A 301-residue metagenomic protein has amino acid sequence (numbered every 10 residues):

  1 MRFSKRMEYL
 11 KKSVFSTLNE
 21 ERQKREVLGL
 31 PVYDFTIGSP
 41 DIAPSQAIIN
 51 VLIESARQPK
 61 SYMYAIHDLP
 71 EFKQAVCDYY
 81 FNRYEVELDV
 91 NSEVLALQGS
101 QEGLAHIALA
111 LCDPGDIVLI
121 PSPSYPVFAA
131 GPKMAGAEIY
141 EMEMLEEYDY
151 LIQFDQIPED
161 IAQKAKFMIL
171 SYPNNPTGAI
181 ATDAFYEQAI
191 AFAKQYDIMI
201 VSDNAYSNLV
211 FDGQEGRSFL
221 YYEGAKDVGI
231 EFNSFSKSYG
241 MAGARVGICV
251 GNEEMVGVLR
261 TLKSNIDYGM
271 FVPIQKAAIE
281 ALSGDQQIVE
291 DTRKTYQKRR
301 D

Functional and structural regions predicted by a protein language model:
R2-G99, H106, A281-G284: N-terminal small-domain helix-loop-helix segment of the aminotransferase-like
R25-L28, A135, Q195-Y196: Helix C-cap/helix->beta junction micro-motif
V90, L109-L170, A191: PLP-dependent aminotransferase-like
D116, A137, Q195-M199, A225-D227: A short helix->loop->beta-strand "cap" motif at the edges of active sites that frequently abuts
L145-Q214: Active-site phosphate-binding strand-loop segment of PLP-dependent enzymes
G224-Q297: Conserved core segment of the aminotransferase class I/II
